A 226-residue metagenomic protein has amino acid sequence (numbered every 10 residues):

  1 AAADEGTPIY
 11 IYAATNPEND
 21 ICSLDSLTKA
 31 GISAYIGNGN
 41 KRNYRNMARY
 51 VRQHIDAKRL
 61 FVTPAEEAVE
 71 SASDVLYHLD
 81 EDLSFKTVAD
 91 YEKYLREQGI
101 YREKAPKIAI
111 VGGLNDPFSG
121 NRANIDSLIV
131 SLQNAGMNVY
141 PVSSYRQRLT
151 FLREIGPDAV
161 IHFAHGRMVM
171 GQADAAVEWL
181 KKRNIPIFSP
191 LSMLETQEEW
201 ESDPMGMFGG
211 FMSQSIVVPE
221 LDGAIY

Functional and structural regions predicted by a protein language model:
A1-Y226: An N-terminal assembly and electron-transfer interface module characteristic of large anaerobic redox and radical
